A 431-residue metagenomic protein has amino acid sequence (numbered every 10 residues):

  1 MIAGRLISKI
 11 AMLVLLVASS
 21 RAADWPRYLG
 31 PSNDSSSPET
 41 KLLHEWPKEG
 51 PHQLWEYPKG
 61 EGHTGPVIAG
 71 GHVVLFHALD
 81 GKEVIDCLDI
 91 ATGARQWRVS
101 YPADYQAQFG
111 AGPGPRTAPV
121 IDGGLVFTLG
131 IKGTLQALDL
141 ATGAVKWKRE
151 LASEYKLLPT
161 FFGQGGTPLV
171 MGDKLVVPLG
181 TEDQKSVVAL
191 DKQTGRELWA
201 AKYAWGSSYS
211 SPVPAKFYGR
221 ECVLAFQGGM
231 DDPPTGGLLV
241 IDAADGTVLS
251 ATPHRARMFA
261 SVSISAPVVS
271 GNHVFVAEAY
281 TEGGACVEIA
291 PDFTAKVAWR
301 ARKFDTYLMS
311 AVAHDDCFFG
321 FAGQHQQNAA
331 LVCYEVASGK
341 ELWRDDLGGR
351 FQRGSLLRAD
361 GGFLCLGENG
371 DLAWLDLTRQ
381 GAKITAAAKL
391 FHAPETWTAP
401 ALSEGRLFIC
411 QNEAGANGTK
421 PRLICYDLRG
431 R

Functional and structural regions predicted by a protein language model:
M1-R5: N-terminal secretory signal peptides that target proteins for export/translocation
S8-S19: Bacterial N-terminal signal peptides
R21-R431: Noncatalytic, solvent-exposed loop/strand surfaces of beta-propeller-type extracellular/periplasmic domains
